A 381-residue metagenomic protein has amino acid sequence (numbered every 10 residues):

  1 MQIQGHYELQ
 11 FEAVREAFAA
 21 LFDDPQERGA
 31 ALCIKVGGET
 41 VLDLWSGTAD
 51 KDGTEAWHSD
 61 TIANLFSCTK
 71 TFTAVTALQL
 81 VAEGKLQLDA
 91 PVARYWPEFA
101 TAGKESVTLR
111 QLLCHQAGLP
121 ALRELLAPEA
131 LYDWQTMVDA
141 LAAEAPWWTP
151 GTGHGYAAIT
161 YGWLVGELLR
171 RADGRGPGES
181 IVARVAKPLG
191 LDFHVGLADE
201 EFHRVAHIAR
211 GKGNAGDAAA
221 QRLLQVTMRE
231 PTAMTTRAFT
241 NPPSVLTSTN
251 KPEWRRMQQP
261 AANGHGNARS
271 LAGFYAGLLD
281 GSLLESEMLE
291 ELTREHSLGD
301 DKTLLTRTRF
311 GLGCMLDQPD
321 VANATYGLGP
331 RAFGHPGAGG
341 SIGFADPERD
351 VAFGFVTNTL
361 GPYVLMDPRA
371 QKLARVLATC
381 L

Functional and structural regions predicted by a protein language model:
Q4-F66: Short, conserved catalytic-motif segment at the N-terminal edge
R15-A19, G38, I62-A90, V165-R170 (+2 more regions): Active-site SXXK
V41-L44, A127-T149, R175-D192, T247: Short, charged, amphipathic alpha-helices and their helix-cap/turn boundaries
H58-D60, E144-G151, Y161-L164, K251-P260: Flexible glycine/proline-enriched surface loops and loop-helix/loop-strand junctions
S59, N64-C68, F72, A82-E124 (+3 more regions): Active-site helix/loop module of the DD-peptidase/beta-lactamase fold, centered on the serine-lysine SxxK catalytic
H115, Y161-L168, A262-L284, S341-N358: Active-site-proximal alpha-helical segments within enzyme catalytic domains
R210-A268, R294-R349: Active-site Gly/Thr loop motif
Q259, D280, L284, M288 (+3 more regions): Short, gly/Ser/Thr-rich active-site loops of penicillin-recognizing serine hydrolases
